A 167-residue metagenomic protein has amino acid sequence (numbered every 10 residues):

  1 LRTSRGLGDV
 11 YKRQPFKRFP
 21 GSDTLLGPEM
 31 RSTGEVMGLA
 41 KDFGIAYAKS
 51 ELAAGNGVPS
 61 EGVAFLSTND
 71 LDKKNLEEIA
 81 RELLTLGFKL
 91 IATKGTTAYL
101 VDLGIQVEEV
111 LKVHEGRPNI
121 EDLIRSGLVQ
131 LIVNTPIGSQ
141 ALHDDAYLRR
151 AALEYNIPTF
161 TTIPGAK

Functional and structural regions predicted by a protein language model:
L1-Y11: Single conserved hydrophobic/aromatic residue that forms the stacking wall/gate of nucleotide- or nucleobase-binding
L26-A64, D72: Long hydrophobic segments that form regular secondary structure
F43-K49, T68-D72, L90-A92, V110-E121: A general structural motif
L52-A64, L83-T85, L123-V129: Glycine-rich phosphate/diphosphate-binding loops that line cofactor/substrate pockets in enzymes
G62, T97-P118, D122-S126: Active-site rim loops that border cofactor/substrate pockets in soluble metabolic enzymes
F65, G87-Y99: Short internal beta-strands
L111-H114, I120-K167: Peripheral docking tails and interdomain loops at the edges of cofactor- or intermediate-handling domains
